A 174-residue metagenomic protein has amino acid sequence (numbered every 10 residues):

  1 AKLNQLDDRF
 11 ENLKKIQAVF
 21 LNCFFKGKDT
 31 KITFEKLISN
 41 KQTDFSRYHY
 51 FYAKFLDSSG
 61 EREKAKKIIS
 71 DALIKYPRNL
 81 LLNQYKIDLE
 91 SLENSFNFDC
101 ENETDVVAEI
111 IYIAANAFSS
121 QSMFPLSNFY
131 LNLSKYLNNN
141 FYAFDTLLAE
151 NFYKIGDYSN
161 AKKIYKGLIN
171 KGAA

Functional and structural regions predicted by a protein language model:
A1, F25-K28, G60, P77 (+2 more regions): Short helix-adjacent coil turns
A1-D7, K28-K41, R62-L73, S95-V107 (+2 more regions): Alpha-helical repeat scaffolds
D7-Q17, K41-F51, R62-K64, K75-N83 (+5 more regions): Generic helix N-cap/helix-start motif at coil->alpha-helix transitions
K15-F25: Alpha-helical adaptor scaffolds
A18, L82-E101: Hydrophobic/aromatic interaction determinants used to assemble and anchor large protein complexes
V19-L21, K54, D88, N116 (+1 more regions): Residue-level recognition of tetratricopeptide repeat
C23-F24, S58, D88, L92 (+2 more regions): Register position in tetratricopeptide repeats
L56, I111, F118, Y130 (+2 more regions): TPR/Sel1-like alpha-solenoid repeat signature
